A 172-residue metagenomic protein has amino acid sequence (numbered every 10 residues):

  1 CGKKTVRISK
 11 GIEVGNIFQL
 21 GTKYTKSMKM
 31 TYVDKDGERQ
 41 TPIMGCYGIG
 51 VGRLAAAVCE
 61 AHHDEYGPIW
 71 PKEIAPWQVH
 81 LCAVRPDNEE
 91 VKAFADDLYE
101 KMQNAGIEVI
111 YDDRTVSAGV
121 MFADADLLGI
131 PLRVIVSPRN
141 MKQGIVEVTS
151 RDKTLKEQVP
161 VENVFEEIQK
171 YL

Functional and structural regions predicted by a protein language model:
C1-L172: NTP/phosphate- and nucleic-acid-binding module
